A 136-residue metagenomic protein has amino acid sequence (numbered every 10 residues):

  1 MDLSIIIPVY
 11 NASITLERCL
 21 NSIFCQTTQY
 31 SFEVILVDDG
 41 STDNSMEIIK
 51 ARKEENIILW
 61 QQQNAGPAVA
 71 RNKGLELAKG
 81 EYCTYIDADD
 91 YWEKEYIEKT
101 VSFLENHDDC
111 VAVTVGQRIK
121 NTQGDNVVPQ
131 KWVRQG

Functional and structural regions predicted by a protein language model:
D2-S4, S22, E33: Cell-envelope/extracellular polymer assembly enzymes that use nucleotide-activated donors
A12-C25: Short, well-formed alpha-helical segments that are part of the catalytic scaffolds of diverse glycosyltransferases
S22, D38-E47, A65, D87: A conserved acidic beta->alpha catalytic loop
N44, D90-F103: Acidic donor-binding/catalytic loop of UDP-sugar-dependent glycosyltransferases, especially processive GT2
Q62-A78: Glycine-rich, basic loop-to-helix element that forms the pyrophosphate-binding segment of sugar-nucleotide handling
C83: Short aromatic/hydrophobic "clamp" motif used to bind/position activated sugar donors
D87-Y91, G116: The conserved acidic donor/metal-binding loop of glycosyltransferases
I97-G136: Flexible acidic/His/Gly-enriched loops in nucleotide-sugar-dependent glycosyltransferase catalytic domains
